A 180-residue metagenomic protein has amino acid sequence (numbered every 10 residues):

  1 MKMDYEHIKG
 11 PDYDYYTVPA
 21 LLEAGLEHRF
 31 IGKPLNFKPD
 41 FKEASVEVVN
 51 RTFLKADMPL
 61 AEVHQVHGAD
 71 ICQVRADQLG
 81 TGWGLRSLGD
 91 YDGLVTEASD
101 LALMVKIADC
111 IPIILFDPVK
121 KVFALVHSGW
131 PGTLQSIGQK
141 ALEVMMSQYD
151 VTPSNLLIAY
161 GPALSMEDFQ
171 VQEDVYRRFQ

Functional and structural regions predicted by a protein language model:
M1-Q180: Active-site microenvironment for binding and transforming phosphate-containing groups
